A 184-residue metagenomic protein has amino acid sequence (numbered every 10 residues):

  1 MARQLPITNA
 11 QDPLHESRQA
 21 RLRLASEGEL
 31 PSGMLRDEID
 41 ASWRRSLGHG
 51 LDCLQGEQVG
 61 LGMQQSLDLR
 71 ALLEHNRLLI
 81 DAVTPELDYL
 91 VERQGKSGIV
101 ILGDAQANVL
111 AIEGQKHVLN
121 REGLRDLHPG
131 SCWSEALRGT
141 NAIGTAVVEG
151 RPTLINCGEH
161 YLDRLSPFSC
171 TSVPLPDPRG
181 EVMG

Functional and structural regions predicted by a protein language model:
M1-S134, T145, L154, P167: Intrinsically disordered, low-complexity terminal regulatory regions
E92, T145, Y161-L162, D177-P178: A general structural signal for short secondary-structure junctions and capping/turn motifs
A105, C157-E159, V173: Fold-independent oxyanion-binding glycine-rich loops and adjacent beta-strand/coil segments at enzyme active sites
E135-T140, A146-R164: Short loop/turn segments at beta-alpha junctions that line or gate ligand-sensing/allosteric surfaces
R164-P174: A short beta-strand signature within small-molecule sensing/ligand-binding domains used in signal transduction
L175-G184: Short hydrophobic/glycine-rich mini-motifs in sensory/regulatory modules that couple input to downstream signaling
